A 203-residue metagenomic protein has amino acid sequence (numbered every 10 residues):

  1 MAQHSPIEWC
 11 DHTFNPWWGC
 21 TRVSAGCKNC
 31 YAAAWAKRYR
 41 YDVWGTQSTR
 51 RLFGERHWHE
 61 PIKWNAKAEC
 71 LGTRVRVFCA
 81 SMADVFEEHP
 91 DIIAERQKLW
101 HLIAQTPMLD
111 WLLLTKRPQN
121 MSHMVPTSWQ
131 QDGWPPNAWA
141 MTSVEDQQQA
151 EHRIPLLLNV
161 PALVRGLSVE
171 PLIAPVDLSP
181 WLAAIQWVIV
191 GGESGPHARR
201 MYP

Functional and structural regions predicted by a protein language model:
M1-R76, D84: N-terminal [4Fe-4S]-dependent radical SAM core
H57-P203: Conserved AdoMet/S-adenosylmethionine-binding subsite of the radical SAM
